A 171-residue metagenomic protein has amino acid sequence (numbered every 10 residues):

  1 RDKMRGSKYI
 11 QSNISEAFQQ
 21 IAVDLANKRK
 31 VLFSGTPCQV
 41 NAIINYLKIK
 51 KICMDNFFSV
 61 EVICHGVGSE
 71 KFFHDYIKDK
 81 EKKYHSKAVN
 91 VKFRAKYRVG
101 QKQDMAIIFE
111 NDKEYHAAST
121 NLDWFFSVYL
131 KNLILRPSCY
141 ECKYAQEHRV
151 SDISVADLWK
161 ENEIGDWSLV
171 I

Functional and structural regions predicted by a protein language model:
R1-I171: Iron-sulfur-associated redox domains of electron-transfer enzymes in respiratory and anaerobic energy metabolism
